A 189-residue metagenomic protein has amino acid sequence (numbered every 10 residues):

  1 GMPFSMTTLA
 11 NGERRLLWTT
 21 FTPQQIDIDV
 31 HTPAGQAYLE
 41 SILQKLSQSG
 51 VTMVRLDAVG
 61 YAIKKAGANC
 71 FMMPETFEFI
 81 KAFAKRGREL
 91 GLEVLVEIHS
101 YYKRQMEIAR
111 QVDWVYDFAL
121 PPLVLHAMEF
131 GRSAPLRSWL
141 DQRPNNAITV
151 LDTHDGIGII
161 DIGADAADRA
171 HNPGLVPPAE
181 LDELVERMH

Functional and structural regions predicted by a protein language model:
G1-H189: Active-site and adjacent substrate-binding regions of carbohydrate-active enzymes
